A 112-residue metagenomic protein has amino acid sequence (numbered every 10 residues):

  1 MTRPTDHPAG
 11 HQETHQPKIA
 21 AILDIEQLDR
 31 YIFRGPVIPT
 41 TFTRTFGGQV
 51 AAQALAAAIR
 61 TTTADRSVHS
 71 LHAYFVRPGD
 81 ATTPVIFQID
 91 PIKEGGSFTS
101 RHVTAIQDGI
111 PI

Functional and structural regions predicted by a protein language model:
M1-I112: Terminal targeting signals and extreme-terminal segments of soluble enzymes
